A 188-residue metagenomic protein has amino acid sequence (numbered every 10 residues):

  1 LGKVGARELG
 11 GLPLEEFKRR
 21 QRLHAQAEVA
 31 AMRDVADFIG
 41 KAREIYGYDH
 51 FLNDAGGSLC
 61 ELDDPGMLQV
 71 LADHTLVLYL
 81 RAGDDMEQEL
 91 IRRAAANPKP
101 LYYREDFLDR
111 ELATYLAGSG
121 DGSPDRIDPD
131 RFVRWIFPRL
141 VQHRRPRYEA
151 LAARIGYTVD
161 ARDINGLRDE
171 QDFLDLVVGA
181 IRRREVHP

Functional and structural regions predicted by a protein language model:
L1-G66: ATP-dependent small-molecule kinase phosphotransfer cores that center on conserved nucleotide phosphate-binding segments
L1-K18, P98-R145: Low-complexity, serine/threonine/proline-enriched polar segments
I39-G40, P65-A72, R145-E149: Short amphipathic alpha-helical segments and helix-helix/interface helices
D49-F51, H74-Y79, G156-V159, P188: Hydrophobic beta-strand segments of well-ordered beta-sheets in folded domains
D54, V70-G118: Conserved phosphate-donor/acceptor-positioning beta-strand/loop module used by diverse small-molecule
G57-L59, D84-D85, L167: Short, solvent-exposed loop/turn segments at secondary-structure junctions
L62-G66, E89-R92, D172-F173: A short acidic (Asp/Glu
D121-P188: NTP-dependent small-molecule kinase module
